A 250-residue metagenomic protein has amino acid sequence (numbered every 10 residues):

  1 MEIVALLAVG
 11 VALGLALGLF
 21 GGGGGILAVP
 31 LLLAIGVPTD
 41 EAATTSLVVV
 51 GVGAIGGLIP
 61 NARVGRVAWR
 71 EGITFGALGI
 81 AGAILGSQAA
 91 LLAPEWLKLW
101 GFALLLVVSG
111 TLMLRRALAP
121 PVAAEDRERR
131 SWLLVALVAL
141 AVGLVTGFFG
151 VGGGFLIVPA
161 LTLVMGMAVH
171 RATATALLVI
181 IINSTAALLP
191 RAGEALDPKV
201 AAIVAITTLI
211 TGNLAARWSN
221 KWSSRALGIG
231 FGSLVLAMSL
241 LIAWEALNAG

Functional and structural regions predicted by a protein language model:
M1-L15, V29-I35, T39, I59-F148 (+3 more regions): Juxtamembrane transmembrane-helix boundary motif
F20-A28, G150-A160: Transmembrane helix boundary and interhelical junction motifs in multipass membrane proteins
V29, A90, G154, V158 (+1 more regions): Juxtamembrane/transmembrane-helix interface segments of polytopic membrane transporters
T39-L47, T173-L177: Small-residue hotspots at the loop-to-helix junctions and early N-terminal turns of transmembrane alpha-helices
T45-P60: Transmembrane alpha-helices of multi-pass small-molecule transport proteins
G56-I59, F148, F155, L189: Membrane-embedded alpha-helices of multi-pass transport/permease systems
T111, A174-L188: Hydrophobic alpha-helical transmembrane segments of multi-pass integral membrane proteins, especially transporters
I157-L163, M167-L178: Aromatic-anchored, glycine/proline-accented short structural segments that stabilize local strand-turns or short
